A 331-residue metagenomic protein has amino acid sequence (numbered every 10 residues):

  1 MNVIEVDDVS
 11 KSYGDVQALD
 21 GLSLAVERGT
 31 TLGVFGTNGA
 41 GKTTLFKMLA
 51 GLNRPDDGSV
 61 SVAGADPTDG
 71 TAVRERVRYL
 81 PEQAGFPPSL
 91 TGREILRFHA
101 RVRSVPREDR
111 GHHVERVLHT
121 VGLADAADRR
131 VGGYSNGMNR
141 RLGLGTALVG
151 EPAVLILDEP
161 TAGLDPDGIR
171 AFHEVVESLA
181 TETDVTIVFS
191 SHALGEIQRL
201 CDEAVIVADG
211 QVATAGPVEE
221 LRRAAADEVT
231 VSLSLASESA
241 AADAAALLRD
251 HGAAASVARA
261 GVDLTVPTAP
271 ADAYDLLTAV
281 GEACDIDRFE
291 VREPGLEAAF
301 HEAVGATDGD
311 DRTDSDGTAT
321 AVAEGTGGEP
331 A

Functional and structural regions predicted by a protein language model:
L32-T37: The feature captures the beta-strand-to-loop junction immediately N-terminal to the Walker
G58-D69, V73: Conserved ABC transporter NBD signature motif
R97, R101, E108-A126: Conserved ABC ATPase "signature" region
V149-A153: A short, proline-enriched helix->beta-strand linker immediately N-terminal to the Walker B motif in ABC-type P-loop
L155-E159: Catalytic Walker B motif of ABC-type/P-loop ATPase nucleotide-binding domains
H173-P267: ABC transporter nucleotide-binding domain
